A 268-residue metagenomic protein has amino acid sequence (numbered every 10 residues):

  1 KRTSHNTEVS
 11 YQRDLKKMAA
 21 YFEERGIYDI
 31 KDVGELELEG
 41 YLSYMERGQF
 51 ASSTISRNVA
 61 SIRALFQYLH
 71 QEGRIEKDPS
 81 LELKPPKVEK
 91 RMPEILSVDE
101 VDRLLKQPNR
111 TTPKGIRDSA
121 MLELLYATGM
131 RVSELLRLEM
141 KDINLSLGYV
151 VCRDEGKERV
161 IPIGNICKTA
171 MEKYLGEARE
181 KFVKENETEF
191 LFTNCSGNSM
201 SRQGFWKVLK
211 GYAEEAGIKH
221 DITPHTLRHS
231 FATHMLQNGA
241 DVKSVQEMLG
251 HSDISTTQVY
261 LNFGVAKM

Functional and structural regions predicted by a protein language model:
K1-M268: Conserved catalytic core of the tyrosine transesterase superfamily
